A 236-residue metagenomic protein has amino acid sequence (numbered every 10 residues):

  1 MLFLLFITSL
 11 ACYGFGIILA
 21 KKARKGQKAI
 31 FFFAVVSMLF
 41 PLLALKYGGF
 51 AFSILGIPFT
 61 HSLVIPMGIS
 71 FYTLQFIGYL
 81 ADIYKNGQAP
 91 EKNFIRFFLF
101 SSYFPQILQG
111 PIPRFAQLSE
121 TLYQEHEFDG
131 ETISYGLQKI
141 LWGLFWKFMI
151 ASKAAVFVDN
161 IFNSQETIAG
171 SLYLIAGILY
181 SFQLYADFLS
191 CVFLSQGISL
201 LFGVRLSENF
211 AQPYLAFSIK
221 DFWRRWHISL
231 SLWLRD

Functional and structural regions predicted by a protein language model:
M1-D236: Membrane-embedded transmembrane alpha-helical bundles that form the catalytic cores of multi-pass lipid-modifying
